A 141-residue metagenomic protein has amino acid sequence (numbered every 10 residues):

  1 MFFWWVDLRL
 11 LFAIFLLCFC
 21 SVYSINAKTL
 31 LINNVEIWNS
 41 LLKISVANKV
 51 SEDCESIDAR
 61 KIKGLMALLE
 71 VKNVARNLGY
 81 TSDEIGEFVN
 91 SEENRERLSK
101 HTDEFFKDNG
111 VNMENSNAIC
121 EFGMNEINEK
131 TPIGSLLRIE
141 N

Functional and structural regions predicted by a protein language model:
M1-F12: Positively charged n-region of N-terminal signal peptides that target proteins for export
F2-F3, L16, L78: Compositionally biased non-globular segments, especially hydrophobic aliphatic-rich helices of signal peptides
L10, R60-K61, S91, N115: Poly-acidic low-complexity segments
F12-S21: Bacterial N-terminal signal peptides
V22-A27: Sec/Tat signal peptide C-region and signal peptidase I cleavage site
K28-A59, K63: Immediate post-signal-peptide N-terminus of mature secreted/exported proteins
M66-N141: Compact alpha-helical subdomains of small soluble proteins
